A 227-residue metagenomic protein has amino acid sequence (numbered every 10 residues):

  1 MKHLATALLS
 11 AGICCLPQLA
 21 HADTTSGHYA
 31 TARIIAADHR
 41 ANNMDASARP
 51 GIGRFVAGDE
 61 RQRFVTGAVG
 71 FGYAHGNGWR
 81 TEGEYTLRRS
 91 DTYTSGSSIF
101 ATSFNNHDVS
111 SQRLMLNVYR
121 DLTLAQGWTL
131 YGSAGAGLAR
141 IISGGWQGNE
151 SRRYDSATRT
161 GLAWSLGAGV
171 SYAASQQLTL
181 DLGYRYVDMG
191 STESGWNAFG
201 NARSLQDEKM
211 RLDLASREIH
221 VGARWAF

Functional and structural regions predicted by a protein language model:
M1-S26: Cleavable N-terminal export/targeting peptides
D23-G27, I34-D38, V69-W146, L214-F227: Gram-negative (and chloroplast) outer-membrane scaffold detector with strong preference for beta-barrel transmembrane
A36-G67, S156-T160: Surface-exposed strand-loop-strand hairpins of Gram-negative outer-membrane beta-barrel proteins
N42-P50, Y93-F100, I142-R152, E193-G200: Outer-membrane beta-barrel translocator domains and adjoining extracellular loop/strand segments of Gram-negative
I52-G58, I99-H107, N149-S156, L205-M210: Extracellular loop and loop/strand-boundary signature of outer-membrane beta-barrel proteins
D59-V65, D108-R113, S156-A163, R211-S216: Short sequence motifs at beta-strands and strand-loop junctions characteristic of Gram-negative outer-membrane
S90, A174-F227: Predominantly the C-terminal beta-signal and adjacent terminal strand-loop region of outer-membrane beta-barrel
G161-Y172: Transmembrane beta-barrel strand/turn architecture of Gram-negative outer membrane proteins
